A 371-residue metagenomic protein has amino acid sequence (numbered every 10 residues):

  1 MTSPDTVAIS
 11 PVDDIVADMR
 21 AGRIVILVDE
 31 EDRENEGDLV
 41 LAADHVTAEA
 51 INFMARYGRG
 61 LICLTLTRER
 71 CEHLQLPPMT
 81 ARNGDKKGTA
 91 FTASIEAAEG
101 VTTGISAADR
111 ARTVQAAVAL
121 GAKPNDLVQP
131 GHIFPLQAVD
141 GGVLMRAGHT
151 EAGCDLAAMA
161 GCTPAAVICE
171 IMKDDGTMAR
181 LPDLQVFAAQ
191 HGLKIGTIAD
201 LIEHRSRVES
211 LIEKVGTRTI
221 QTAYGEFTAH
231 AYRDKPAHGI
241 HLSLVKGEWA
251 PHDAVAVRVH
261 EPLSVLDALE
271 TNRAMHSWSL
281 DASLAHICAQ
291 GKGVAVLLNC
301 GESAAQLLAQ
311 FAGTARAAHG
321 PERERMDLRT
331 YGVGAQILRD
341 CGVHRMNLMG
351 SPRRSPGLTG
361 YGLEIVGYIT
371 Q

Functional and structural regions predicted by a protein language model:
M1-Q371: Catalytic domains of riboflavin
